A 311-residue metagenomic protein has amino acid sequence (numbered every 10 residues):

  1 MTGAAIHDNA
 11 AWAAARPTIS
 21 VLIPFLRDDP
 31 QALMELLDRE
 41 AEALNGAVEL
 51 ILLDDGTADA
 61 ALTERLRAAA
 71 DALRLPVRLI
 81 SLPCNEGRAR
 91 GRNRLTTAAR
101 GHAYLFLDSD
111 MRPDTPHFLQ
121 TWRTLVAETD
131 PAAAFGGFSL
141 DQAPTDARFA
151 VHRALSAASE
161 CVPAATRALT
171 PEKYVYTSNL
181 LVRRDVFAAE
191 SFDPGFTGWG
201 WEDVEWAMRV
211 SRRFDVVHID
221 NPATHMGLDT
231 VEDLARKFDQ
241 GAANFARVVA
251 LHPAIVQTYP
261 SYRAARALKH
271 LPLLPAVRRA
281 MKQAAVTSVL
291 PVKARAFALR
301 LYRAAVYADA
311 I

Functional and structural regions predicted by a protein language model:
M1-R39: N-proximal low-complexity "stem/linker" segments adjacent to membrane-targeting elements
L37-S81: Acidic donor-binding segment of Leloir-type glycosyltransferases
L82-A99: Glycine-rich, basic loop-to-helix element that forms the pyrophosphate-binding segment of sugar-nucleotide handling
Y104: Short aromatic/hydrophobic "clamp" motif used to bind/position activated sugar donors
P116-F149: Conserved donor NDP-sugar-binding/catalytic core segment of glycosyltransferases
R153-E172: Short, flexible, basic/aromatic active-site loop/helix in glycosyltransferases
G198-W206: Acidic donor-binding loop at a coil-to-helix junction in glycosyltransferase catalytic cores that engages
K237-N244, Q257-I311: Non-catalytic, C-terminal membrane-associated alpha-helical segments of glycosyltransferases
